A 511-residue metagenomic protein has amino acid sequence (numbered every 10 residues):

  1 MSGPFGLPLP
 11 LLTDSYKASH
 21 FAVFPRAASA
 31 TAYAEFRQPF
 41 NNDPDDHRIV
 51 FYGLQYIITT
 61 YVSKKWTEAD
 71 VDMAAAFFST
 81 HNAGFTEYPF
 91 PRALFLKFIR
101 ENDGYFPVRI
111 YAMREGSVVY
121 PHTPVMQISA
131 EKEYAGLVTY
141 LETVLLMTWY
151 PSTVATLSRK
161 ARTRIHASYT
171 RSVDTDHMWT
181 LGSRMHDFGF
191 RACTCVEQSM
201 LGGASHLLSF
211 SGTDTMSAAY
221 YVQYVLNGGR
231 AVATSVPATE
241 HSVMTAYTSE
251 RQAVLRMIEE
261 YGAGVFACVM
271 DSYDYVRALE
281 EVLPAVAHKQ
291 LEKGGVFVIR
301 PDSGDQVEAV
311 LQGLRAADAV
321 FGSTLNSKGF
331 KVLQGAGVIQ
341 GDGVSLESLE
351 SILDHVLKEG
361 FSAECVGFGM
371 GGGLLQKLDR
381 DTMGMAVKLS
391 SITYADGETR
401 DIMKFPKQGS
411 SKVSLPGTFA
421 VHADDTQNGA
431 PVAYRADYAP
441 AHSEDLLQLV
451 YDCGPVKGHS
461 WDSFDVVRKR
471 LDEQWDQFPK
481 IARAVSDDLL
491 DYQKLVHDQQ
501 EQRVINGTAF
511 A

Functional and structural regions predicted by a protein language model:
S2-I57, S63, T215, G229 (+4 more regions): Gly/Ser/Thr/Ala-enriched C-terminal appendages of enzymes
S2-N41, A93-P107, E115-S327, V344-S351 (+1 more regions): Buried, small/hydrophobic-residue-enriched core segments of structured protein domains
T31-E101: N-terminal, Lys/Arg-enriched amphipathic/low-complexity engagement segments that precede the first folded domain
Y105-I110, R435, A439: Structured beta-strand/loop patches that form or line metal/cofactor-binding pockets in enzymes
F266-C268, V338, F368: Hydrophobic/aromatic residues located in beta-strands of well-ordered beta-sheets within soluble catalytic
